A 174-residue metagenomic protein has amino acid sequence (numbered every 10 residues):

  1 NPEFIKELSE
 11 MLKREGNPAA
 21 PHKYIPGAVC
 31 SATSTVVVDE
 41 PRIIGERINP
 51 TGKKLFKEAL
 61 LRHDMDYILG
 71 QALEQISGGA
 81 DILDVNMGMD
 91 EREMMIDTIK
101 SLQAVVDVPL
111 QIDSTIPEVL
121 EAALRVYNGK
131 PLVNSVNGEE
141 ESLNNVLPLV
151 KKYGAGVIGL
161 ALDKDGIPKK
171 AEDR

Functional and structural regions predicted by a protein language model:
N1-R174: Domain-level signal for soluble alpha/beta catalytic cores
